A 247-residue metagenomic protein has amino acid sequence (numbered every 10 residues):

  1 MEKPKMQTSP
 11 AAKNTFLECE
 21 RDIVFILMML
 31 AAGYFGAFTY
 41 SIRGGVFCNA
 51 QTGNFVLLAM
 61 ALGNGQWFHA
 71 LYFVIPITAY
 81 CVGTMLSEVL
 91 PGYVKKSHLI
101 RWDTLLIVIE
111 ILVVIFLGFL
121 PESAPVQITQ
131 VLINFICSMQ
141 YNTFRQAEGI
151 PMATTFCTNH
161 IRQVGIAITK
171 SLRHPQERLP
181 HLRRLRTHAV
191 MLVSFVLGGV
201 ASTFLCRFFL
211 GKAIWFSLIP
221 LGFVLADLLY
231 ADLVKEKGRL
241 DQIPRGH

Functional and structural regions predicted by a protein language model:
E2-H247: Alpha-helical transmembrane segments of multi-pass membrane proteins
